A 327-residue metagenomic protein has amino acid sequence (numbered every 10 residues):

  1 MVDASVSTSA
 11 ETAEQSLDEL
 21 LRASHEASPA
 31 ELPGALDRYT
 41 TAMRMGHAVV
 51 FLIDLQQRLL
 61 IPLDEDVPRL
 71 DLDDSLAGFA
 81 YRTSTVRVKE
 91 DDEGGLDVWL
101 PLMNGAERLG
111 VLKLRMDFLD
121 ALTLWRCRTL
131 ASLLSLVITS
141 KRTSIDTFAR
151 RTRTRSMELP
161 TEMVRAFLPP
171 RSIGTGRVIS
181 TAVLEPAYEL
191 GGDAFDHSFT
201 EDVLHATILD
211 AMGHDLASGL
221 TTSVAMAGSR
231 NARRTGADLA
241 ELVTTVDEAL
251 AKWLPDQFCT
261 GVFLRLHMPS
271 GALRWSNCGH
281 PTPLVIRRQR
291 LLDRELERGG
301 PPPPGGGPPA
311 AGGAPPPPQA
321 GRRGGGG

Functional and structural regions predicted by a protein language model:
M1-D66, D71-D74, P255-Q257: Helix-loop-beta substructure at the N-terminus of cytosolic sensory domains that couple signal/ligand detection
A23, R44-G46, S156, P160-P169 (+1 more regions): Catalytic core of PPM/PP2C metal-dependent serine/threonine phosphatase domains
D64-D91, E297-G299: Acidic/proline- and glycine-rich, intrinsically disordered low-complexity segments that serve as regulatory linkers
R87-E90, G94-N104: A short, aliphatic-rich beta-strand micro-motif
R108, D202-D215, W275-N277, P316-G327: Conserved beta-strand-loop-short alpha-helix elements that form and flank the Mn2+/Mg2+-coordinating active site
L119-T139, V224-A227: Amphipathic alpha-helical "output/dimerization" segments
L130-G191: Regulatory cytosolic signal-relay segments
G261, R298-G327: Acidic loop->beta-strand submotif enriched in PP2C/PPM serine/threonine phosphatases
